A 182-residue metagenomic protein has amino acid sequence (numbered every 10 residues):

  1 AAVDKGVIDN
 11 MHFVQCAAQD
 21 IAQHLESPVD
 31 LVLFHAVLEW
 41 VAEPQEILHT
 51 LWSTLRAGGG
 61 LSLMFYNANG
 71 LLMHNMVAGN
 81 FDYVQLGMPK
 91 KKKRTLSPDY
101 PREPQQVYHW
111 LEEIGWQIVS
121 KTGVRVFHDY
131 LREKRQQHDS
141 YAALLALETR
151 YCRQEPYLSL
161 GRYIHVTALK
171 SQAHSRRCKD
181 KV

Functional and structural regions predicted by a protein language model:
K5-D20: Conserved SAM-binding strand-loop segment of SAM-dependent methyltransferases
D20-E26: Short conserved loop adjoining the S-adenosyl-L-methionine
L33: A conserved beta-strand element that flanks and buttresses the S-adenosyl-L-methionine
A36-V37: Short catalytic micro-motifs in class I SAM-dependent methyltransferases
Q45-G60: A short glycine-rich, Lys/Arg-flanked "PGG" loop and its adjoining helix->strand segment in the class I
G60-G87: Conserved class I S-adenosyl-L-methionine
L96-K121: Short alpha-helix
S120-H174: A C-terminal cap/extension of S-adenosyl-L-methionine-dependent methyltransferases that defines the acceptor-substrate
